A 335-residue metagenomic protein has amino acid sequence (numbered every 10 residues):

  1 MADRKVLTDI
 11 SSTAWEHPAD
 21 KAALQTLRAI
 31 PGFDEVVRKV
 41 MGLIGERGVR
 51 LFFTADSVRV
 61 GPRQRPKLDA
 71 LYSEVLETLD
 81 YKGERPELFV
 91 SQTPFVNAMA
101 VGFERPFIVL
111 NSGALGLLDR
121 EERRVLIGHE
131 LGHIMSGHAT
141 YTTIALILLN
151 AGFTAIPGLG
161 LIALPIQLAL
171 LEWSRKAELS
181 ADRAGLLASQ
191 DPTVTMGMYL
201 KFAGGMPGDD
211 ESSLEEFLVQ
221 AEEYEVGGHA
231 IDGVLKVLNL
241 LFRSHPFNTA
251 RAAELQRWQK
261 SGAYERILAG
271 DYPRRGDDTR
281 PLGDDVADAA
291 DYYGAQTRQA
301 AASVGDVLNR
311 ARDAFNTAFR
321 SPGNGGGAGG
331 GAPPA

Functional and structural regions predicted by a protein language model:
M1-M99, E265-A335: Hydrophobic or amphipathic, alpha-helical segments that drive membrane association/targeting
G32, V90-E104, I166, A188-D288: Active-site-proximal gating segments in proteases and membrane effectors
G61-R63, K67, V109-V125, A169-K176: Short pre-active-site segment immediately N-terminal to the catalytic Zn-binding motif
Y72-L76, S174-M196: An active-site-proximal "capping" alpha-helix that borders the catalytic cofactor pocket
E77, L88, T93-E121: Active-site scaffold of zinc-dependent metalloenzymes
L118, I127-S136, S180, A184: Active-site His/Glu-centered metal-binding helix of metallohydrolases
L131-N150: Catalytic Zn2+-binding segment of zinc metalloproteases
I156-E172: Substrate-binding clefts and substrate-entry loops adjacent to catalytic sites of polymer-processing enzymes acting on
